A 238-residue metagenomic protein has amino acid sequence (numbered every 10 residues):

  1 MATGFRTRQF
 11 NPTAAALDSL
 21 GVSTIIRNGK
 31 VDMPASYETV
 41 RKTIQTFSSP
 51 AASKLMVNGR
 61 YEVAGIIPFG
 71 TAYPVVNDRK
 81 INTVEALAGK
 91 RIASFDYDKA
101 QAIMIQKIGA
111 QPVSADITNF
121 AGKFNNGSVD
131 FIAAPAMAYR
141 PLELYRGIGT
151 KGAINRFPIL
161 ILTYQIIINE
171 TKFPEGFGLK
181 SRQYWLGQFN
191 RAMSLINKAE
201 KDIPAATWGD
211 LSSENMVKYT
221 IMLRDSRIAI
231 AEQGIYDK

Functional and structural regions predicted by a protein language model:
M1, D96-K99, Q111-N126: Short helix-initiation/N-cap motifs at beta->coil->alpha
A2-F5, I66, A115, A134: Short beta-strand and adjacent tight-turn residues that come in two discontinuous sequence segments and form the edges
G4-K107, P158-K238: Contiguous mixed-secondary-structure segments that line small-molecule binding/active-site clefts of soluble domains
R6-L20, A121-N126, A133-K151: A ligand-binding cleft/hinge motif common to bilobed small-molecule-binding domains
R60, G109-A110, G127-S128: Glycine-centered loop/turn motif at secondary-structure junctions
Y97, I117-T118, P135-A138, N169-T171: Histidine- and/or cysteine-centered catalytic micro-motif in compact active-site loops
G109-V113, G147-I148: Active-site regions of enzymes building and remodeling cell-envelope glycoconjugates
R140-N169: A beta-strand-loop signature enriched in Asp, Gly, Thr, and Trp that corresponds to the sialidase/neuraminidase Asp-box
